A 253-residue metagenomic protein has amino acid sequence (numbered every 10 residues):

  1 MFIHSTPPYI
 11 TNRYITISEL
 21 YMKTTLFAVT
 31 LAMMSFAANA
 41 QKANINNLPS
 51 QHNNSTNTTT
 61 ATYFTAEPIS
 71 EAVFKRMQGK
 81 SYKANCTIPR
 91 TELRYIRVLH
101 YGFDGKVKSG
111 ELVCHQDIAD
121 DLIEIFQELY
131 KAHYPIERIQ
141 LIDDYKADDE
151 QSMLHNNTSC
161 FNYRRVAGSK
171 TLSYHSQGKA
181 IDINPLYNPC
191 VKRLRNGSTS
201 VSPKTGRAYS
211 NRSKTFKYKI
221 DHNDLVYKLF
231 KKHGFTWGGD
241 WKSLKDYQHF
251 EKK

Functional and structural regions predicted by a protein language model:
H4, Y9-Y14, Y21: Intrinsic-disorder-associated, low-complexity terminal segments enriched in Asp/Asn/His/Tyr and depleted of Lys/Arg
E19-T25: Positively charged n-region of N-terminal signal peptides that target proteins for export
L31-A38: Hydrophobic h-region of N-terminal signal peptides that target proteins for export in Gram-negative bacteria
K42-K106: N-terminal module-boundary/linker segments of secreted carbohydrate-active enzymes
I88-M153: Active-site acidic/histidine clusters and adjacent loop/turn architecture that either coordinate catalytic ions
Y101, D121-P135, R164, L186-P189 (+1 more regions): Structured segments of extracytoplasmic/periplasmic soluble domains in secreted or envelope-associated proteins
D149-S176: Active-site-adjacent substructure of cysteine-protease-like catalytic cores
V166-G168, L172, G178-K253: Catalytic cores and adjacent binding grooves of peptidoglycan-active enzymes
